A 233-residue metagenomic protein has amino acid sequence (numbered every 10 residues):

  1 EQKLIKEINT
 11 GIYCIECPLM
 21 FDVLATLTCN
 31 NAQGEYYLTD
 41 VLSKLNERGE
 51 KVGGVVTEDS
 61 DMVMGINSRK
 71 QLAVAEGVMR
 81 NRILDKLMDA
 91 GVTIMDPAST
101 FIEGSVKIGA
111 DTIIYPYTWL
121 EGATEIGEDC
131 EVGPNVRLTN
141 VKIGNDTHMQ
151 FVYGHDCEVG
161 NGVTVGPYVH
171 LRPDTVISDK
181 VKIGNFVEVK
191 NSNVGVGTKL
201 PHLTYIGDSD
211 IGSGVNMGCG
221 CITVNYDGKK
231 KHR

Functional and structural regions predicted by a protein language model:
E1-R80: Catalytic-core segments of class I nucleotidyltransferases/pyrophosphorylases that form NMP-activated intermediates
I5, I83-M88, L138, G154: Generic hydrophobic, helix-prone segments enriched in Leu/Val/Ile
I8-N9, L38, D59-S60, M88 (+4 more regions): A generic structural signal for well-ordered coil/turn residues at beta-strand boundaries that shape enzyme active-site
G34, V52, K86-D89, K229: Short, polar/charged, Gly/Pro-enriched helix-capping and turn/loop motifs at alpha-helix termini and inter-helix linkers
L45, G49, I83, C219-V224: Conserved NTP-handling cores and scaffolds of large molecular machines
N67-S99: Hydrophobic helical membrane-anchoring modules
T93-R233: Structural signal for interior beta-strand "rungs" in well-ordered beta-sheet cores of soluble enzyme domains
